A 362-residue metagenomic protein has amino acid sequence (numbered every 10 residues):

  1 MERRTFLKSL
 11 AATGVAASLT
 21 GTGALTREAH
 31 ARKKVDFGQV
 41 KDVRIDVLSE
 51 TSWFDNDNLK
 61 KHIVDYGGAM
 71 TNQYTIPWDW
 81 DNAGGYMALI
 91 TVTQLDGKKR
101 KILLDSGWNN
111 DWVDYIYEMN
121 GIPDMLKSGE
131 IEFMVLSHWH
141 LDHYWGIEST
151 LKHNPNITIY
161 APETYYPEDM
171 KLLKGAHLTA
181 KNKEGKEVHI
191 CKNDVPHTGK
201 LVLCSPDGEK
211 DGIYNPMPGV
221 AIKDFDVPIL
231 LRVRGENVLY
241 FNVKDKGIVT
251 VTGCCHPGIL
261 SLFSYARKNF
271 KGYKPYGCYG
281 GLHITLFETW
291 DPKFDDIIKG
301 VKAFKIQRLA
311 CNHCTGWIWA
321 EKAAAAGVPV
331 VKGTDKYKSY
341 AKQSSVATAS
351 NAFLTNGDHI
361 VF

Functional and structural regions predicted by a protein language model:
M1, T22-I45: C-terminal segment of N-terminal export signals and the immediately downstream linker at the start of the mature
T5-R27: N-terminal export signals
K41-V43, V47-N56, V227-P228: Short polar catalytic/cofactor-binding loops
T51-D55, L59-N120, E236-T252: Conserved beta-strand hairpin/beta-sheet module of binuclear metal-dependent hydrolase folds, prominently
R100-I102, F133, V220, I248-V249 (+2 more regions): Structural motif
D111-Y160, K268-Y279: Active-site metal-binding motif and surrounding structural segment of the metallo-beta-lactamase
W139-L141, V238-T348: Cap/insert and terminal regions of metallo-dependent hydrolase folds
E163-N237, K332-V361: Metallo-beta-lactamase
